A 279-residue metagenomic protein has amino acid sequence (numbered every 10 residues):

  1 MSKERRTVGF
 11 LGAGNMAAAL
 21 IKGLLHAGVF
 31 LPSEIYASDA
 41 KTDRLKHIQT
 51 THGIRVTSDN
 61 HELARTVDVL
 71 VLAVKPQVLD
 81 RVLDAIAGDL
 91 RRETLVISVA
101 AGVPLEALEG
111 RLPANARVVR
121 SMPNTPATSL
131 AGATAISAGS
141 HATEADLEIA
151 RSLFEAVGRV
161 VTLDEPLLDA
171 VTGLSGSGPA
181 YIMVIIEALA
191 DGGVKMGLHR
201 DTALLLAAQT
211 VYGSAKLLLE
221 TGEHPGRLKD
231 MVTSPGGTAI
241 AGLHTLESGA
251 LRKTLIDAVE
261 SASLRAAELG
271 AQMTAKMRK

Functional and structural regions predicted by a protein language model:
M1-S58, E62-R65, A131, V194-K195: NAD(P)+-binding Rossmann beta1-loop-alpha1 motif at the extreme N-terminus of oxidoreductases
S2-E4, A208-K279: NAD(P)-dependent Rossmann-like dehydrogenase/reductase catalytic/cofactor-binding core
L20-I21, I86, L189: Hydrophobic residues within alpha-helices that form the first helical element adjacent to the glycine-rich loop
I35, L63, L108, H199-L206 (+2 more regions): Small-residue helix-packing motif on alpha-helices
T42-D43, H52, N60-I136: Rossmann-like NAD(P)(H) cofactor-binding subdomain of soluble oxidoreductases
A107, R111-R117, A133-A170, M183-E220: Internal alpha-helical scaffold of NAD(P)-dependent oxidoreductase catalytic cores
V119, L168-G173, P225-D230: Short pre-catalytic strand/loop immediately N-terminal to key active-site residues, enriched for Gly-Thr
